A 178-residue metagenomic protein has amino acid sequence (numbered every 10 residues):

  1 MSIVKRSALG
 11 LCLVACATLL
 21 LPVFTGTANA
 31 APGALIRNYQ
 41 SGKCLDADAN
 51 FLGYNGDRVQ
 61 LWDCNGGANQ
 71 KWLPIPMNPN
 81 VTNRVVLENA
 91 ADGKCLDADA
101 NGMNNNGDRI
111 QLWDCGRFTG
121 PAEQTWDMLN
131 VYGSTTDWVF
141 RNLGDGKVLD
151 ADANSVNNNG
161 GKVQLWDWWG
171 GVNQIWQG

Functional and structural regions predicted by a protein language model:
M1-A30: Secretory targeting and sorting signals
A30-Y54, K71-N104, P121-V156, I175-G178: Extracellular glycan-recognition/adhesion modules and their associated mucin-like linkers
D57-D63, D108-D114, K162-D167: Aromatic-rich beta-strand patches that line glycan-recognition/binding surfaces of extracellular proteins
D63-G67, G116-P121, W169: Extracellular beta-rich ligand/substrate-recognition surface
D152-N154, Q164-W169: Short, exposed beta-strand-loop hairpins at the edges of beta-sheets in extracellular/periplasmic proteins
